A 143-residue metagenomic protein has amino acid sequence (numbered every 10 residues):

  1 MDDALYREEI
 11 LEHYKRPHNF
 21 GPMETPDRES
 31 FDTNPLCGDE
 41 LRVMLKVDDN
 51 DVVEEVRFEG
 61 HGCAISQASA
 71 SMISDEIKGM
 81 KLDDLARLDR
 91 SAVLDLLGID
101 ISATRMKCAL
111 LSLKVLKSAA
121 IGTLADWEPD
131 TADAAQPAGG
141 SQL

Functional and structural regions predicted by a protein language model:
M1-T25, E29-S30, E54, M80-L143: C-terminal binding/interaction regions
N34, D39-D49: Short beta-strand elements
C37, G60-A68: Short, thiol/selenol-centered motifs that function as redox-active sites or metal-ligating centers
R42-M44, V56, S69: Short, glycine/acidic-enriched capping/hinge loops at junctions between secondary-structure elements
D51-G60: Immediate flanking context of iron-sulfur cluster ligation sites
S69-M80: Alpha-helical support elements that line or immediately flank enzyme active sites and cofactor-binding pockets
